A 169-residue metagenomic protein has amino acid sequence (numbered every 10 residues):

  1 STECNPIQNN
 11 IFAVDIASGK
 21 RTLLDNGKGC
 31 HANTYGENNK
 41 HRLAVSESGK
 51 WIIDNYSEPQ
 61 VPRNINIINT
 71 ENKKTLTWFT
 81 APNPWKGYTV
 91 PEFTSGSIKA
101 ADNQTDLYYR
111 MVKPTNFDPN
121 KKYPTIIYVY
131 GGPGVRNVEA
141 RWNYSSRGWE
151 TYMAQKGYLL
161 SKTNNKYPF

Functional and structural regions predicted by a protein language model:
T2-C4, N33-T34, G87: Short, solvent-exposed secondary-structure boundary motifs
T2-P6, E58-V61: Short glycine/acidic-enriched loop and turn motifs that connect beta-strands
I7-I11, G19, R63, L107: Repetitive beta-architecture junctions, highlighting loop-to-beta-strand starts across blade-like repeats
D15-G19, T70-E71: Short loop/turn segments that connect beta-strands within beta-propeller blades
K20-D25, H31-N33: A short beta-strand motif characteristic of beta-propeller blades
L24-K28, F79-P82: Short loop/turn motifs that cap or connect beta-strands within the blades of beta-propeller-type repeat domains
G36-F169: Serine-hydrolase catalytic core recognition
